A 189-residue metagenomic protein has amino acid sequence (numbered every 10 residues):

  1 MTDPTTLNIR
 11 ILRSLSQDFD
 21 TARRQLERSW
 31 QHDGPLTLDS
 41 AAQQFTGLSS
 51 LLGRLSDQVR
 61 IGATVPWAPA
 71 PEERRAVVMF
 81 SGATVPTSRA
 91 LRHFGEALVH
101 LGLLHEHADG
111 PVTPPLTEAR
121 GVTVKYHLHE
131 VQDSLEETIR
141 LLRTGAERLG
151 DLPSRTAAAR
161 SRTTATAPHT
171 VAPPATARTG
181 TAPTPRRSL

Functional and structural regions predicted by a protein language model:
M1-Q17, T144-L189: Terminal, compositionally biased segments
M1-S50, P185: Leu/Val/Ala/Ile-rich N-terminal alpha-helices, chiefly Sec-type signal peptides and the beginnings
Q17, T21-Q31, T64, E136 (+3 more regions): Generic surface-pattern signal
R28-Q43, G47-R120: Long, low-complexity or tandemly repetitive, helically biased scaffold regions used for multimeric assembly/adhesion
V77-H169: Amphipathic alpha-helical coiled-coil/helical-stalk segments
